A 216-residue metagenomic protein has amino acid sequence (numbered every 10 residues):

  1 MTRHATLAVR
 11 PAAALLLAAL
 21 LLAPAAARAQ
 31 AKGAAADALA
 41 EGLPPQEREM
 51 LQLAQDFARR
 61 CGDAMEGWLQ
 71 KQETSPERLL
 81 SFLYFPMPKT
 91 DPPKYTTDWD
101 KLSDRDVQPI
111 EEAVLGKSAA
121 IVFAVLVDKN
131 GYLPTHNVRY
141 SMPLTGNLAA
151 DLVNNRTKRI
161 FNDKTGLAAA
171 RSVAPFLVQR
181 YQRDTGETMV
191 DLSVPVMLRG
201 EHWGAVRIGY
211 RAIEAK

Functional and structural regions predicted by a protein language model:
M1-H4, L16-K216: N-terminal membrane-sensor/transducer module of prokaryotic signaling receptors
A8-A14: Sec-dependent signal peptide recognition, specifically the positively charged N-region followed immediately by
